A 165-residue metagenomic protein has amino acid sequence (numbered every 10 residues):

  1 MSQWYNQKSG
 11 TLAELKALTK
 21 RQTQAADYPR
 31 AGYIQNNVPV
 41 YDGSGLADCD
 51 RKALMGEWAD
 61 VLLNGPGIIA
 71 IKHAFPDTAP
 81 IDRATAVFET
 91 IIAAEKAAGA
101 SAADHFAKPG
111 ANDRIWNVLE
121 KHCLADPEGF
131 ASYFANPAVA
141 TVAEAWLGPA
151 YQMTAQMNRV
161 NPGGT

Functional and structural regions predicted by a protein language model:
M1-N64: Fe(II)/2-oxoglutarate
G56-P66, A74-T165: Non-heme Fe(II) oxygenase catalytic core, chiefly the N-lobe of the double-stranded beta-helix
